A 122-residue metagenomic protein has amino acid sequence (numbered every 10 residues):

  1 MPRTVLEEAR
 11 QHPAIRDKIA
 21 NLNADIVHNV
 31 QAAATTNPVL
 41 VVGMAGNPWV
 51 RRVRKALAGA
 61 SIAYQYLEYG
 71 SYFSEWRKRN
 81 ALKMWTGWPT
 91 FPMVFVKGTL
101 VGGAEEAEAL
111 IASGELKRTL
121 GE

Functional and structural regions predicted by a protein language model:
M1-T36: N-terminal leader/targeting and pre-domain segments
I26-L67: Local sequence-structure signature of Cys/Sec-based thiol-disulfide redox active-site neighborhoods
Q31-A32, P92, E108: Short secondary-structure boundary/capping segments
V41, P92-F95: Cytosolic beta-strand hydrophobic patch enriched in CBS
L67-F73: Short beta->alpha junction loops
F73-R77, A81: Extended hydrophobic/aromatic segments used for targeting, binding, or gating
L82-T90: Thiol/disulfide oxidoreductase modules built on the thioredoxin-like
V96-E122: Non-catalytic, surface beta->alpha helical segment in thiol-disulfide oxidoreductase systems
